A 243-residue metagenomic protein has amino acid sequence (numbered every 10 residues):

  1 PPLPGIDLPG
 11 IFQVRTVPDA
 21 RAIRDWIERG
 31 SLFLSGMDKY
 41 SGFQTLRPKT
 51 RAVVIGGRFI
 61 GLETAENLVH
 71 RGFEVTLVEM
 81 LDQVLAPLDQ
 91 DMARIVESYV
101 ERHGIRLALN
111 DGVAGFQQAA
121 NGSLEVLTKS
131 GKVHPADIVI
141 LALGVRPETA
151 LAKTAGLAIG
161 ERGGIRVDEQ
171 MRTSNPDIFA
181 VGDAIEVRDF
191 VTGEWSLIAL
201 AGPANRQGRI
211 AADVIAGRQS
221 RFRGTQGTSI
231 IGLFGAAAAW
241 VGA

Functional and structural regions predicted by a protein language model:
P1, D19, R188, Q219-T225: Glycine-rich flavin
P1-R71, R106, V167: Glycine-rich dinucleotide-binding loop and its adjacent helix/turn
D7-K39, G122-L127, K132-V214: FAD-site-proximal beta/loop scaffold in flavoenzymes
K49, I55, L77-M80, G224-G227: Short beta-strands and strand-loop turn motifs
V69-E169: A Rossmann-like FAD-binding core segment of flavoenzymes
E194-A199, D213-A243: Active-site-proximal substrate-binding core of FAD-dependent oxidoreductases
